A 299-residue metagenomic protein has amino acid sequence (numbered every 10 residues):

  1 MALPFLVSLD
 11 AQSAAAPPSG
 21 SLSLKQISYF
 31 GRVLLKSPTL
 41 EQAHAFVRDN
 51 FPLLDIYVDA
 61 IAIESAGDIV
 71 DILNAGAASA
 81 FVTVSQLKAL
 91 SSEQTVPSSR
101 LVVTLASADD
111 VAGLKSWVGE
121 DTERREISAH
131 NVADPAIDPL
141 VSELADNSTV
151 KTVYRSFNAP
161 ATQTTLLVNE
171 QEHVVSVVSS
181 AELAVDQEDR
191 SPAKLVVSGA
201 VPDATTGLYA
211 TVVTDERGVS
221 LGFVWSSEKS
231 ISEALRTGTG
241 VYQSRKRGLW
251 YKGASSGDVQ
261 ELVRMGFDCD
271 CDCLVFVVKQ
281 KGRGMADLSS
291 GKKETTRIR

Functional and structural regions predicted by a protein language model:
M1-A75, W117-E120: Conserved N-terminal beta1-alpha1 strand-loop-helix module at the mouth
A11-S13, S37-E41, A62-E64, Q86 (+4 more regions): Active-site-proximal loop/turn and secondary-structure-junction residues that shape catalytic pockets, frequently
G31, D55-Y57, A80, L208 (+1 more regions): Conserved mixed alpha/beta catalytic, RNA-binding, or beta-rich assembly cores of soluble enzyme, regulatory
V33-L35, S79-L87, R124-N131, V153 (+1 more regions): Glycine-rich phosphate-binding active-site loops on the catalytic face of alpha/beta enzymes
F51-L54, S99, S148-V150, E172: A short helix->loop->beta-strand "cap" motif at the edges of active sites that frequently abuts
L53-P135: Conserved anion-binding
S92, A108-E123, V132-K151, A161-E172 (+7 more regions): Non-catalytic terminal and connector segments of soluble metabolic enzymes
K151-S156, S179-L208, D215, L221 (+1 more regions): C-terminal binding/interaction regions
